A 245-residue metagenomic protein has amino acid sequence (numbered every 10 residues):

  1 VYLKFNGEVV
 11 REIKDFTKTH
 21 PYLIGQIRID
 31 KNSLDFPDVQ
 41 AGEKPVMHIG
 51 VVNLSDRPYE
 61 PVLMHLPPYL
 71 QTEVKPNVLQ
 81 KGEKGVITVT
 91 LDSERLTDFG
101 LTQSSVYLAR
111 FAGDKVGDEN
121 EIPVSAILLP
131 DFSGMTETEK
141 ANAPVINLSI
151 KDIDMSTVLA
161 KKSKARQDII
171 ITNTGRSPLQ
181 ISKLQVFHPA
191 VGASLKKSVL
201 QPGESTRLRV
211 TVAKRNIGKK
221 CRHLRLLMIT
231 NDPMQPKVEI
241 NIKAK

Functional and structural regions predicted by a protein language model:
V1-H48, V52-L54, A112-I170, T174-G175 (+1 more regions): Long, low-complexity ectodomains and other extracytoplasmic segments of secretory-pathway proteins
Y2, V46, V86, Q103-S105 (+2 more regions): Short, conserved beta-strand segments of beta-strand-rich sandwich/propeller modules, principally
P37, V74-L79, E94, S156 (+2 more regions): Beta-strand-rich interaction surfaces with strong enrichment in secreted/lumenal proteins
S55-K84, T88, R176-S205: Surface-exposed binding patches on compact interaction domains or structured appendages
I87-R95, L208-N216: Short, hydrophobic beta-strand segments
R95-S104, N216-H223: Short glycine/proline/serine/threonine-rich loop/turn segments at secondary-structure transition edges
L108-R110, M228: Conserved structural position at the C-terminal beta-strand of extracellular beta-sandwich adhesion modules
